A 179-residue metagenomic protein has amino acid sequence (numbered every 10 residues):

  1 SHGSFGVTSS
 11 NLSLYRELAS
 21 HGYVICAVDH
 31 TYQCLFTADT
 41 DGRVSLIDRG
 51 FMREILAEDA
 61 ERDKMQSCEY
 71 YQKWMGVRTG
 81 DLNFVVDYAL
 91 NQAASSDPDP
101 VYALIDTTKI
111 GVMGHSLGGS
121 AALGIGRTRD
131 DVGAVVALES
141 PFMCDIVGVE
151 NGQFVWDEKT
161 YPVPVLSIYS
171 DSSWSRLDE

Functional and structural regions predicted by a protein language model:
S1-A38, C144-D145: Short substrate-entry loop that stabilizes the transition state in hydrolases
S1-S4, S116, S140, S170: Glycine-rich His-Gly loop
L12, R16, N83, L123-G124: Short, hydrophobic alpha-helix immediately C-terminal to the catalytic nucleophile
L18, L82, I110: Divalent metal-coordination and catalytic microenvironments
A38-T107: Alpha/beta-hydrolase active-site loop
V85-Q153: Primarily recognizes the serine-hydrolase "nucleophile elbow" in alpha/beta-hydrolase and SGNH/GDSL folds
G133-E179: The feature captures the conserved acid-bearing segment of alpha/beta-hydrolase catalytic domains
